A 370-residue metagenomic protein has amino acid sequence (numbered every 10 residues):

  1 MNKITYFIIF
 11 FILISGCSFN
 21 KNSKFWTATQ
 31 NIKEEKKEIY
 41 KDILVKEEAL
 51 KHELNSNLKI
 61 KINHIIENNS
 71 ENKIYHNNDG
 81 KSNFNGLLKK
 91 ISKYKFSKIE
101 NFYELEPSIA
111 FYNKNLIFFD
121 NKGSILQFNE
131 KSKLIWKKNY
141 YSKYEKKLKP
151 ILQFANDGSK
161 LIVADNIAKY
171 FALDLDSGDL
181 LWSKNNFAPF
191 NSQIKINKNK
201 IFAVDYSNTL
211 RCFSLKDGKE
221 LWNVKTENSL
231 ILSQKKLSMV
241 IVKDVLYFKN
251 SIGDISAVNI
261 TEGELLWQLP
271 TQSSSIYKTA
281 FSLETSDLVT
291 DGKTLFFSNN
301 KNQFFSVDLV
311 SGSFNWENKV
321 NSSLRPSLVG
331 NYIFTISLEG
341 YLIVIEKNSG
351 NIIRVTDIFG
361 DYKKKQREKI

Functional and structural regions predicted by a protein language model:
F11-E48: Bacterial Sec signal peptide processing site at the extreme N-terminus
K33-H52, L58-S92: Blade/loop signatures of beta-propeller domains
N68, K90-A110, L134-G158, D179-K198 (+4 more regions): Extracytoplasmic beta-rich repeat domains
N129-K133, D174-G178, S214-G218, N259-G263 (+2 more regions): Short loop/turn segments that connect beta-strands within beta-propeller blades
